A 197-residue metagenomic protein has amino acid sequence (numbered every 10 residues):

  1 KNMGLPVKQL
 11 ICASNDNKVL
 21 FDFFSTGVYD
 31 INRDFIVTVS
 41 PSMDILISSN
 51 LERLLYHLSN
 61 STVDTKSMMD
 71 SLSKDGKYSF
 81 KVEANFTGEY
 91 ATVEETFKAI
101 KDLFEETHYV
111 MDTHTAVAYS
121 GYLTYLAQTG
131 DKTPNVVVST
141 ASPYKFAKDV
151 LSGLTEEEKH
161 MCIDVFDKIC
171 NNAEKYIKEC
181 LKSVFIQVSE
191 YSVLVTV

Functional and structural regions predicted by a protein language model:
K1-V197: PLP-dependent amino-acid enzyme catalytic core
